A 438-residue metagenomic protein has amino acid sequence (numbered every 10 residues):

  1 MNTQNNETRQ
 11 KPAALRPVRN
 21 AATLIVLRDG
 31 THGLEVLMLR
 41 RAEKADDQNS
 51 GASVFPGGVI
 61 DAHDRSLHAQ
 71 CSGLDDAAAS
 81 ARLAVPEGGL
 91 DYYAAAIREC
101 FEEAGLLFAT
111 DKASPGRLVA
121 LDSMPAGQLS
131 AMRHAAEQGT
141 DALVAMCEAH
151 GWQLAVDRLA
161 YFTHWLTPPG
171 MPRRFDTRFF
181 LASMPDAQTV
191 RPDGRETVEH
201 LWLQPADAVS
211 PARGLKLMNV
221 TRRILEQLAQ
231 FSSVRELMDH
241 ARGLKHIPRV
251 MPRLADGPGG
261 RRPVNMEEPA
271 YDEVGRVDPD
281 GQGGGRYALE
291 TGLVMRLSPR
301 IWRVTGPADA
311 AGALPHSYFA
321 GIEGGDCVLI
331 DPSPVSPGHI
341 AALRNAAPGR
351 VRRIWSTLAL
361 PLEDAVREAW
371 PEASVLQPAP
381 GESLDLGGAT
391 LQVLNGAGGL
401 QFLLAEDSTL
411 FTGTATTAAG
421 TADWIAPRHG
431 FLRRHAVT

Functional and structural regions predicted by a protein language model:
M1-G292, R296: N-terminal leader/linker segments that precede catalytic domains of diphosphate-processing enzymes
R19-T23, T177-F179, P299-I301, P315-S317 (+2 more regions): Short hydrophobic/aromatic beta-strand or adjacent loop that forms the aromatic wall/cage of a ligand/substrate-binding
E103-A104, R352-L360, G396, T412-G413: Ser/Thr-glycine-rich phosphate-binding loops at phosphate-binding pockets of nucleotides, nucleotide cofactors
L203, L376-A379: Short acidic-hydrophobic, aromatic-tinged amphipathic segments that line or gate anion-handling sites
A206-A208, G324-P337, S383-D385, T390-T438: Metallo-beta-lactamase
A255, M295-L297, A320, G381-L386: Short acidic-hydrophobic surface loop/beta-edge motif
T291-N345, L400-A415: Conserved beta-strand hairpin/beta-sheet module of binuclear metal-dependent hydrolase folds, prominently
S333-V375, F431: Active-site metal-binding motif and surrounding structural segment of the metallo-beta-lactamase
